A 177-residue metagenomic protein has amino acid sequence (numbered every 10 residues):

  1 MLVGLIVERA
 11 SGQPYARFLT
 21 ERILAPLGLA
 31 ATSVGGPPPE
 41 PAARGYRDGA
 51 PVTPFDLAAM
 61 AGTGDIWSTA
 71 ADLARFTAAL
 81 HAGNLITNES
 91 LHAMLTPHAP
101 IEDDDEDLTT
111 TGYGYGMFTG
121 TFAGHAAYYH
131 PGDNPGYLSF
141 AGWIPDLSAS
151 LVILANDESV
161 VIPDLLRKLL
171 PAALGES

Functional and structural regions predicted by a protein language model:
M1-P135: Short, surface-exposed loop or secondary-structure junction motifs that flank catalytic or metal-binding residues
V3, Y129-H130, L138-D157: Short, well-ordered beta-strand elements
L29, P41-R44, I153, L166 (+1 more regions): A generic alpha-helix propensity feature with a strong bias for hydrophobic helices
A61, G136-L138, S159-I162: A short local loop/turn or secondary-structure capping micro-motif enriched for an aromatic residue
T87, P135-G136, L147-A149, L170-G175: Short, low-complexity, polar/charged sequence segments that are solvent-exposed and flexible
A99-E102, N156-S177: Short, gly/Ser/Thr-rich active-site loops of penicillin-recognizing serine hydrolases
